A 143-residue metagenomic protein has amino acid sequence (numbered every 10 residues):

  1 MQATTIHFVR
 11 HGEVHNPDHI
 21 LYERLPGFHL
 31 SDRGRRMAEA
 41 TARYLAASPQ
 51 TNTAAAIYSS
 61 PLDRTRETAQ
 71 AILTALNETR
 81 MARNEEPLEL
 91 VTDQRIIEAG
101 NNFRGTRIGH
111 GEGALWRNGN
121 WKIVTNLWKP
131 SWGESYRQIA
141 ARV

Functional and structural regions predicted by a protein language model:
Q2-N84, R137-A140: Active-site-proximal alpha-helix that buttresses catalytic centers in soluble enzyme cores
A75-R142: Phosphate-handling substructures
